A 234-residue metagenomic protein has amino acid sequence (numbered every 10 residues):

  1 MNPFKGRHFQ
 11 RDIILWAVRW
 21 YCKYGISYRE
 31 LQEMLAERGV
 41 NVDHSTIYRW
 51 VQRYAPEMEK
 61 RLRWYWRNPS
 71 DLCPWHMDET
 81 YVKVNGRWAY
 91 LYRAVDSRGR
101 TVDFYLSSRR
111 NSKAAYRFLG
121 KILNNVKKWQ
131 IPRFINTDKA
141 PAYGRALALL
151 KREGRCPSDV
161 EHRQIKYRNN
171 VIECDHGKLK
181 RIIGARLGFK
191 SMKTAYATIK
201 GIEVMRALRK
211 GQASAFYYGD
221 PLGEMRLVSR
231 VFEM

Functional and structural regions predicted by a protein language model:
M1-K23, G39-D43, Y48, W66 (+3 more regions): Basic, short loop/linker segments at the boundary and entry of helix-turn-helix/winged-helix-like folds
A17, L31, I47, M77-D78 (+10 more regions): Mobile genetic element proteins and their domesticated derivatives, centered on retroelements and DNA transposons
S27-V40: DNA-recognition alpha helix
R49-S70, E153-G154: Short, basic alpha-helical nucleic acid-contact segments in DNA-binding proteins and DNA transaction factors
R53, F104-K128: Active-site beta-loop-alpha junctions of metal-dependent nucleic acid enzymes, especially the RNase H-like/DDE
N85-T101, N111, L119-L123: Short conserved beta-strand segments at catalytic cores or DNA/RNA-binding microdomains of nucleic-acid binding
K139-E203, A207: Helix-centered, glycine/charged polyanion-binding patches within enzymatic domains that contact phosphate-containing
A197-M234: C-terminal domain-tail junction helix/linker
